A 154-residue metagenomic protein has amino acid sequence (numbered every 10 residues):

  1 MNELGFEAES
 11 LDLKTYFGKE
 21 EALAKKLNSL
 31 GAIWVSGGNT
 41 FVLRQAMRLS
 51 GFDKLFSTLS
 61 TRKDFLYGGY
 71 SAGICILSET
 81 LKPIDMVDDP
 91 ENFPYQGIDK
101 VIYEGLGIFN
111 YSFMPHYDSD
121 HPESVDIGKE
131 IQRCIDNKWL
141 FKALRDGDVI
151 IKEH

Functional and structural regions predicted by a protein language model:
M1-A32, S36: N-terminal beta1-alpha1 cap of cysteine-dependent amidohydrolase-like domains
E9-D12, V35, Y67-Y70, K142-L144: General beta-strand structural signal in soluble alpha/beta enzymes
A24-L27, R48-K54, I127: Charged helix-capping and loop-helix junction motifs
F41-V42: Short glycine-rich, flexible loops that bind phosphorylated cofactors or substrates
Q45-A46, G51-S119: Class I SAM-dependent methyltransferase SAM-binding "motif I" and its flanking Rossmann-like core
R62, L144-R145, I151-H154: Patatin-like phospholipase
L77, H121-S124, I150-E153: Short active-site-adjacent structural elements
E104-G147: Conserved anion/nucleotide-ligand pocket segment
